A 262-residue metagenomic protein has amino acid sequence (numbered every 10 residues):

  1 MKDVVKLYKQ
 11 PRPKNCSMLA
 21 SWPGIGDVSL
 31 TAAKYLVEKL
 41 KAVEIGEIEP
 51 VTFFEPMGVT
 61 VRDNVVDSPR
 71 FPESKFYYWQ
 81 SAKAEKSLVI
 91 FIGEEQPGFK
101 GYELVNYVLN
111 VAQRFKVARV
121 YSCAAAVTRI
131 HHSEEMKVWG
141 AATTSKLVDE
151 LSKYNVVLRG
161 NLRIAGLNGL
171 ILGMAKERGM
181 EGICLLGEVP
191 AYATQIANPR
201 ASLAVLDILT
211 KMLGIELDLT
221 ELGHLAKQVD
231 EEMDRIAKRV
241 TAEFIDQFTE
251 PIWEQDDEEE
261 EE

Functional and structural regions predicted by a protein language model:
M1-G93: N-terminal short beta-loop-beta anion/metal-coordinating cradle
P13-S17, L40, A84-L88, F115-A118 (+2 more regions): Short coil/turn connectors at secondary-structure junctions
A20-W22, I92, S122-A124, L186-E188: Short beta-strand segments
G24-T31, F99, E103, Y107 (+5 more regions): Conserved active-site and cofactor/substrate-binding residues in soluble primary-metabolism enzymes
E38-A42, Q113, V156, K176-M180 (+3 more regions): Generic secondary-structure signature for well-ordered alpha-helical cores
Q96-K146: Internal, conserved structured core segments that host functional sites
R129-T210, F248: Catalytic cores of processing enzymes, dominated by hydrolases/peptidases, characterized by acidic/His-rich
A193-E262: A conserved C-terminal secondary-structure "cap"
